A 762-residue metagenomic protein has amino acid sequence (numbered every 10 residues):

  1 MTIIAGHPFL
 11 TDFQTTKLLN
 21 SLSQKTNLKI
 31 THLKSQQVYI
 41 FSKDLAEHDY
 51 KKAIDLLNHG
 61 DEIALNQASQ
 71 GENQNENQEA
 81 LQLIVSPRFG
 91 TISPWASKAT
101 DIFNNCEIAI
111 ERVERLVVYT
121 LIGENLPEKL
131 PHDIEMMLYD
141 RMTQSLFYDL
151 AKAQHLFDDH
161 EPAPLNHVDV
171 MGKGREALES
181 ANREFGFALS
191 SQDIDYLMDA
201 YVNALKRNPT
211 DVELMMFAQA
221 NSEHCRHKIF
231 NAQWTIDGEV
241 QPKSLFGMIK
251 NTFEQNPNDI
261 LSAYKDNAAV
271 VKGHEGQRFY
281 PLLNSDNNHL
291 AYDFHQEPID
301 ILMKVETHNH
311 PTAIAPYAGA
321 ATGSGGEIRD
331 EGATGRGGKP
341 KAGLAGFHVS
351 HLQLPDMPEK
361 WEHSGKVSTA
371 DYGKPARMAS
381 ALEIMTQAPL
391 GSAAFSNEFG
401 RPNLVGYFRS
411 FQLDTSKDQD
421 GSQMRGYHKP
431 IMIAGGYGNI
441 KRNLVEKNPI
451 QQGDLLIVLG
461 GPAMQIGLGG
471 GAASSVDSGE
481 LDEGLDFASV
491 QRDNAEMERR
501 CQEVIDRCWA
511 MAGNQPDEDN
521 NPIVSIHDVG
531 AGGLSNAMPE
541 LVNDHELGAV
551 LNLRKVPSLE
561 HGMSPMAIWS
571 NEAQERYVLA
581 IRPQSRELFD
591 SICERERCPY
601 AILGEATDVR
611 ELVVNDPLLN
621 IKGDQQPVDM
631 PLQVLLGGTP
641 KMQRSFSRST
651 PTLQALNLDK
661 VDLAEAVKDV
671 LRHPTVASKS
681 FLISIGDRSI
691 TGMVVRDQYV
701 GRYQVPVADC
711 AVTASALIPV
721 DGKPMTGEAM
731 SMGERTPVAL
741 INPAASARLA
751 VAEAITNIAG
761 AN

Functional and structural regions predicted by a protein language model:
M1-N20: N-terminal basic/disordered segments at the start of proteins
M1-T2, E79-L81: Short structural boundary motif marking the start of a folded domain
F9-D12, T26-I30, A46-K52, H59-N66 (+3 more regions): Glycine/proline-enriched, intrinsically flexible loops and inter-domain linkers
Q37-K43, E79: Short, intrinsically disordered low-complexity segments
Q70, Q74-Q78: Intrinsically disordered, low-complexity repeat/linker tracts enriched for polar/charged residues
